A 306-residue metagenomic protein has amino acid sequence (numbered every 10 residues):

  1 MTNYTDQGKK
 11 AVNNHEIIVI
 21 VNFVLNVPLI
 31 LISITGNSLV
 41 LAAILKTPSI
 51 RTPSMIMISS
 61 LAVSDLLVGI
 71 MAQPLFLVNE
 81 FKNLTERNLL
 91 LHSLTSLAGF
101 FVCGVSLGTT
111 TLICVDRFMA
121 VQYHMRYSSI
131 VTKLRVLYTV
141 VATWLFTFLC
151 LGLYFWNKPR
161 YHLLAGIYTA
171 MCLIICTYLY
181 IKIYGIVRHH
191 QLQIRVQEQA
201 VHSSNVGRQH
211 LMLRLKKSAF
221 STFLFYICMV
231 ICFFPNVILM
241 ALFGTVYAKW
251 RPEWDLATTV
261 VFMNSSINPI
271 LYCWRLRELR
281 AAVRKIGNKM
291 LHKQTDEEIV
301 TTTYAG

Functional and structural regions predicted by a protein language model:
M1-L39, N79, K293, Y304-G306: Extracellular N-terminal segment of 7TM GPCRs
H15-V27, L31, P53-V115, A120: Extracellular TM2-ECL1-early TM3 structural module of rhodopsin-like
L29-I30, S60-A72, G104, T132-L151 (+4 more regions): Alpha-helical transmembrane segments of multi-pass membrane proteins
L84-R87, L153-G166, L242-W254: Membrane-lumen (extracellular) interface motif
F101-V141, C273: Class A GPCR helix-loop hinge within the 7TM core
F146-G185: Extracellular-loop-to-transmembrane junctions of the mid-late helices
I175-L179, F225, V230-A241, E253-G306: Seventh transmembrane helix
G185-N236: Intracellular effector-coupling site of seven-transmembrane GPCRs, centered on the ICL3-to-TM6 transition
